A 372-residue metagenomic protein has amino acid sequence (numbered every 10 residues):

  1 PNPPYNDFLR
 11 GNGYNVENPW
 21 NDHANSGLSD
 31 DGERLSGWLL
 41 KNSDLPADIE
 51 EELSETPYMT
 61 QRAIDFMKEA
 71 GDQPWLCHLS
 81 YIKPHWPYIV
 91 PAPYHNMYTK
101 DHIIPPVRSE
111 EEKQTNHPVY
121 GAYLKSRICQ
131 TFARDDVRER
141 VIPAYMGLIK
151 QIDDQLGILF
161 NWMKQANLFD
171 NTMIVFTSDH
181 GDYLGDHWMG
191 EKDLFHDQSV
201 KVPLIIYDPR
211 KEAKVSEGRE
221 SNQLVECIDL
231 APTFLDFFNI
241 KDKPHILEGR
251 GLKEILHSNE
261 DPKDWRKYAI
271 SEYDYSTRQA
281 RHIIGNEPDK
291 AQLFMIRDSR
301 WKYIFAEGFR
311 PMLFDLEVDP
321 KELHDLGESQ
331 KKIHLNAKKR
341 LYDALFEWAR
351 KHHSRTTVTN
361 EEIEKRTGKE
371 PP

Functional and structural regions predicted by a protein language model:
P1: His/Cys-centered metal/cofactor-coordination and adjacent catalytic loops
F8, N12-L224, F237-I246, I333-N336 (+1 more regions): Active-site-proximal cap/lid insertion segments
R62, K201, E226-F237, G251 (+5 more regions): Generic recognition of well-ordered alpha-helical segments
L76-L79, Y98, L204-I205, F234 (+3 more regions): A short aromatic-rich beta-strand->coil structural motif
P106-V107, V215-R219, K243-I246, W265-Y268 (+2 more regions): Short, hydrophobic secondary-structure boundary micro-motifs
S126-R140, L148, E307, L326-P372: Long, internal low-complexity/basic segments
H180-D186, E212, I228-A231, D236-M312 (+3 more regions): C-terminal cap/loop subdomain of S1 sulfatases and analogous C-terminal strand-loop tails that border
